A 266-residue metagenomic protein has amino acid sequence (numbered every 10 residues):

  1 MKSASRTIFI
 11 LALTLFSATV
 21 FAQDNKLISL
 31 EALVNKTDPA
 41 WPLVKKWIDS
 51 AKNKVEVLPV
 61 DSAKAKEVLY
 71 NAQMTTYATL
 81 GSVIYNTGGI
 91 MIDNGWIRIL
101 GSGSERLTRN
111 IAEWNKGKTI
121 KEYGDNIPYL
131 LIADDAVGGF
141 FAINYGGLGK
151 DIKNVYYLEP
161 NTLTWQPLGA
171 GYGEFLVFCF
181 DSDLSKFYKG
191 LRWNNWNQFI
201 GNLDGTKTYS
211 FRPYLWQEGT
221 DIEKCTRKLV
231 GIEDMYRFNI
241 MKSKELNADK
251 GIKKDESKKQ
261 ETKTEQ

Functional and structural regions predicted by a protein language model:
M1-N25: Bacterial Sec-dependent N-terminal signal peptides
L15, A136, T162: Short, glycine/serine-rich, charged loops/turns that create anion-binding and catalytic segments at active sites
A18, F140-I143, Q166: Short helix/loop capping segments that flank catalytic or ligand/cofactor-binding pockets
A18, G89, F187-G190: Residue-level signature of transmembrane alpha-helix interfaces in integral membrane proteins
D24-L148, I200-Q266: A surface-exposed partner-binding patch
L33, T37, W165-L168, K189-R192: Intrinsic-disorder-associated interaction segments
D151-Y188: Compact, glycine/acidic-enriched structural inserts
F175-P213: Short aromatic loop motif centered on NTY/YTY
